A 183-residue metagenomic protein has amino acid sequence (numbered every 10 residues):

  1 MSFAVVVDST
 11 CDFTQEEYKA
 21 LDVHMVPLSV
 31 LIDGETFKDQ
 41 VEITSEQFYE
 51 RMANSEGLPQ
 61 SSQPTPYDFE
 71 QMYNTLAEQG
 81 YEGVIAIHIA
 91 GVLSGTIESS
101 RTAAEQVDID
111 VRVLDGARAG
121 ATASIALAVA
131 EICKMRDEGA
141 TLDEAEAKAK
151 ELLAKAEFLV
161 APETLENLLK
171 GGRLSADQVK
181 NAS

Functional and structural regions predicted by a protein language model:
A4, T10-H24, L28-L31, T96-Q106 (+2 more regions): Mixed-charge interfacial surface used for oligomerization/domain docking and macromolecular partner engagement
A4-D68: N-terminal glycine-rich anion-binding loop in soluble enzyme alpha/beta folds
T36, G57, H88, G116-G120 (+1 more regions): Conserved short-loop catalytic and cofactor-binding motifs
Q40, S61-T65, H88, S124 (+2 more regions): Catalytic cores of large soluble enzymes that bind and process phosphate-bearing ligands
P64-S100, A104: Active-site cofactor/cluster-binding pocket
G83-A90, R112-D115, E131: Short glycine-rich or small-residue beta-strand-to-loop segments that form or flank ligand, phosphate, metal/Fe-S
